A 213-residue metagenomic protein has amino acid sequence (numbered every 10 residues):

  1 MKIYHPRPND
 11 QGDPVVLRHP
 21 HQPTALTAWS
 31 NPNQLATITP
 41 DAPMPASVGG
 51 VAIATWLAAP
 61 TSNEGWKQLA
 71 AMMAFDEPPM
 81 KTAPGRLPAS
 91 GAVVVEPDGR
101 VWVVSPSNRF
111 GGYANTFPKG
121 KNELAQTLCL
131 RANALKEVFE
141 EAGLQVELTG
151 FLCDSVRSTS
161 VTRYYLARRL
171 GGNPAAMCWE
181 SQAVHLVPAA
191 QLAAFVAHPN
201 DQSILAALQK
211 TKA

Functional and structural regions predicted by a protein language model:
M1-S62: N-terminal leader/capping segments at the start of a protein or of a new domain
D10, V94, N108, C153-S155 (+1 more regions): Residue-level detector of flexible, active-site-proximal loop/helix-junction positions within diverse enzyme catalytic
A25-T27, L35, F110-A114, S203-I204: A short local loop/turn or secondary-structure capping micro-motif enriched for an aromatic residue
D41-G91: Acidic, metal-coordinating catalytic segment for phosphate/diphosphate chemistry, firing primarily on the Nudix
R86, V95-K136: Conserved Nudix-box catalytic region and its N-terminal flanking loop in Nudix hydrolases and closely related
G91, R100, A183: Conserved beta-strand and immediately adjacent loop positions that scaffold enzyme active sites
V94-P97, A167-R169: Active-site beta-strand termini and strand-to-loop segments that position acidic
G120-A213: Unchanged
